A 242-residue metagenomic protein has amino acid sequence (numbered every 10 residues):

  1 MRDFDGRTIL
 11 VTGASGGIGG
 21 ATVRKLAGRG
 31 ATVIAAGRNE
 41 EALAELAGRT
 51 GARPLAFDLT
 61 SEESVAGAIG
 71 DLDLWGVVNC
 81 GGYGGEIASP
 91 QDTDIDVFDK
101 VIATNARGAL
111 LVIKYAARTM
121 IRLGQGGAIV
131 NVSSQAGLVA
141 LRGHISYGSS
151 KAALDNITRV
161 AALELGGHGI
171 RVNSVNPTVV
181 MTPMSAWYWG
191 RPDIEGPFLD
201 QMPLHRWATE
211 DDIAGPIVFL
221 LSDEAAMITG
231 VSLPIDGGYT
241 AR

Functional and structural regions predicted by a protein language model:
S15-G16: Conserved glycine-rich cofactor-binding loop
A88-P90, D94-I102, F198: Substrate-binding pocket helix/loop in short-chain dehydrogenase/reductase
Q91, V139-I145, G167, H205 (+1 more regions): Active-site loop immediately N-terminal to the catalytic Tyr-X3-Lys motif of short-chain dehydrogenase/reductase
I113, S150, T158: Active-site helix of classical SDR
R118, L163-G167, A226: Alpha-helical segment proximal to the catalytic Tyr-Lys
S134: Residue(s) in the substrate-gating loop at a strand-loop-helix junction that position the organic substrate next
R171, R206-I235, T240-A241: C-terminal substrate-recognition "lid" of short-chain dehydrogenase/reductases
